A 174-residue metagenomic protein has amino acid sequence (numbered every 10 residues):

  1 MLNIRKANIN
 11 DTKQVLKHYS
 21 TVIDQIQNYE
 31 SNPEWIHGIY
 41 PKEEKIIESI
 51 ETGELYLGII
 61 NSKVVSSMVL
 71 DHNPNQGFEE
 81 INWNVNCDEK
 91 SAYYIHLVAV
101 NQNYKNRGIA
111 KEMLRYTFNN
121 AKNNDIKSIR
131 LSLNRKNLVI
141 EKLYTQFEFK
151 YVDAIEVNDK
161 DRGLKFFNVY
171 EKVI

Functional and structural regions predicted by a protein language model:
N3, I23-K45: Conserved GNAT-fold acetyl-CoA-binding loop/helix
N3-K17: A short beta-loop-alpha structural element at the N-terminal edge of CoA-dependent acyl/N-acetyltransferase catalytic
E44-L57, N73-G77, Y94: A short helix-loop-beta-strand connector motif used in the catalytic cores of GNAT acetyltransferases and, in some
E54-M68: Conserved beta-hairpin
V69-L97, K105, N158-R162: Conserved acyl-donor/pantetheine-binding loop and adjacent beta-alpha core of acyl/acetyltransferases and related
C87, N134-K136, Q146-F147, V157-I174: C-terminal "cap" of GNAT-fold acetyltransferases
V100, N106-N119, Q146: Conserved acetyl-CoA-binding loop-helix of GNAT-fold acetyltransferases
L114, A121-S132: Conserved GNAT acetyl-CoA-binding A-motif
